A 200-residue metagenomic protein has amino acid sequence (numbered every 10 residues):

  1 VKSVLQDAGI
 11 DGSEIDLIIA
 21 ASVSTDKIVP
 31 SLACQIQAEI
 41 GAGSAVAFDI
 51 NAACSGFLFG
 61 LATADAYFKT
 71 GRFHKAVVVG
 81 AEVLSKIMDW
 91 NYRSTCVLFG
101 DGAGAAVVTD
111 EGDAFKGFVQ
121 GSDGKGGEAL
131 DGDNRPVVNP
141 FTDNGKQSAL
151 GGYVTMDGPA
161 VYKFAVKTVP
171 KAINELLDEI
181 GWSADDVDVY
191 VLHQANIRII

Functional and structural regions predicted by a protein language model:
V1-D16, K171-D188: Phosphate/pyrophosphate-binding loops at sites that engage ATP/ADP/AMP, CoA/4′-phosphopantetheine, polyphosphate
V4, I15-I18, I36, G60 (+4 more regions): Buried hydrophobic positions in well-ordered alpha/beta secondary-structure cores of metabolic enzymes
A21-D26, A52-F57, G80-S85, E111 (+1 more regions): Acidic, glycine-rich active-site loops and adjacent beta-strand->loop/helix elements that engage anionic groups
A21-K27, V187-I199: Glycine-rich phosphate-binding loops at beta-strand->alpha-helix junctions
V23-A76: Conserved catalytic cysteine-centered active-site region of acyl-thioester-dependent Claisen-condensing enzymes
K27-G41, V78-L84, P140-K146, I200: Acidic-glycine-rich active-site phosphate/pyrophosphate-binding loop
Y67-A103: Flexible, glycine-rich active-site loops centered on histidine and acidic residues that chelate a metal or position
Y92-K163, K167, K171-N174: Condensing-enzyme catalytic core mediating Claisen C-C bond formation in acyl metabolism
